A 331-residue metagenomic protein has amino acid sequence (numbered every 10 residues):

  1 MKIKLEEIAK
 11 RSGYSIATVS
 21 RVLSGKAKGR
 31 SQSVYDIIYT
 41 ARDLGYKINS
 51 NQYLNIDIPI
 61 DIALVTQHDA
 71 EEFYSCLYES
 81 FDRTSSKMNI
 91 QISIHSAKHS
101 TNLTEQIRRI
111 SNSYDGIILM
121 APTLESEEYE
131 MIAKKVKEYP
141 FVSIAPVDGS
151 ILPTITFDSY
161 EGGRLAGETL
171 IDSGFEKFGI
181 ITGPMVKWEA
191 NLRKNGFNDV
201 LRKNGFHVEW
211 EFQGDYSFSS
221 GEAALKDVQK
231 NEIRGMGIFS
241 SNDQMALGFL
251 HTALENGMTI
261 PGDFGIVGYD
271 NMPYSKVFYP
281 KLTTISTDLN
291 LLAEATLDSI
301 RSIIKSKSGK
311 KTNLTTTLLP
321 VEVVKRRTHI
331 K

Functional and structural regions predicted by a protein language model:
M1-L54: N-terminal helix-turn-helix DNA-binding module of bacterial transcription factors
K47-R108, D115: Amphipathic helical "hinge" segments at domain boundaries
A63, Y114-P122, G179-I181, F212 (+2 more regions): Periplasmic-binding protein-like
T66-C76, I94-T101, I155-L165, I181-R202 (+5 more regions): Hinge/beta->alpha junction and helix N-cap segments in small-molecule ligand-binding domains
N102-D115, G221-R234: Short, well-structured alpha-helical segments in soluble
L119-G162, Q244, D270-L282: Flexible loop/hinge segments that line or gate small-molecule binding clefts
D227-K331: Flexible loop/turn connectors
